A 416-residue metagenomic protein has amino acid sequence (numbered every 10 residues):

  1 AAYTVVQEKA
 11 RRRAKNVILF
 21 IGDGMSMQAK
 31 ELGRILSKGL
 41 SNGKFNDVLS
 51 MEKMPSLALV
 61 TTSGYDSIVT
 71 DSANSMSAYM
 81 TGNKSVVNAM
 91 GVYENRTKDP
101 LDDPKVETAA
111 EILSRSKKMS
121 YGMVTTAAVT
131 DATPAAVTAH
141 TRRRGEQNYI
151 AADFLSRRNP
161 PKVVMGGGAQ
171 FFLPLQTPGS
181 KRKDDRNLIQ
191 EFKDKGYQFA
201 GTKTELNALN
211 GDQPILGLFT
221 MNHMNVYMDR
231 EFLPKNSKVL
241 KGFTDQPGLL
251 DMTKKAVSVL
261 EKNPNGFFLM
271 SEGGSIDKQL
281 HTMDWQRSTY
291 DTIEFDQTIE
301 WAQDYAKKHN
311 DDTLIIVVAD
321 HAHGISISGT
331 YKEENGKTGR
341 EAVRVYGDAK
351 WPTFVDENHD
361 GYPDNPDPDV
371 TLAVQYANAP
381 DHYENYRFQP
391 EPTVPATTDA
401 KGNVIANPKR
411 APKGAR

Functional and structural regions predicted by a protein language model:
A1-E8: Beta-strand-enriched, solvent-exposed domains that form extended recognition/catalytic surfaces
R12-G39, L101-K118: Active-site-adjacent structural elements in enzyme catalytic domains
A14-N16, M25-S77, T130-R416: A post-motif C-terminal structural segment
L19-F20, M123, V317: Structural beta-sheet core signal
N83-L155, N159-K162: Extracytoplasmic mature domains of secreted/periplasmic and thylakoid-lumen proteins
